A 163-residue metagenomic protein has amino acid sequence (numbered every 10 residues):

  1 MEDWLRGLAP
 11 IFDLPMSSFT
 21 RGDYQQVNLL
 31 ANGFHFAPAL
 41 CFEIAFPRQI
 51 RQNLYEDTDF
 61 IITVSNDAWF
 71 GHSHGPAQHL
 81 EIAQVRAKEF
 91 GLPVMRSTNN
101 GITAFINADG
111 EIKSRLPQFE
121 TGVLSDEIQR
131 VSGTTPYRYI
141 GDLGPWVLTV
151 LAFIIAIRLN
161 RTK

Functional and structural regions predicted by a protein language model:
M1-K163: Enzyme catalytic cores with a strong preference for nitrogen-chemistry domains
